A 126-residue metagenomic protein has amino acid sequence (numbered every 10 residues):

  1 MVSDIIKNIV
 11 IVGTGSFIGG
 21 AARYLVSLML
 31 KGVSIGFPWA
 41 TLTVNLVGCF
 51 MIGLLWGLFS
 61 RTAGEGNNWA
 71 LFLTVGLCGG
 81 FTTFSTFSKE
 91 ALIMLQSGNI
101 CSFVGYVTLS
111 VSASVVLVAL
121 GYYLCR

Functional and structural regions predicted by a protein language model:
M1-R126: Membrane-interface helix-loop junctions in multi-pass transporters/channels
